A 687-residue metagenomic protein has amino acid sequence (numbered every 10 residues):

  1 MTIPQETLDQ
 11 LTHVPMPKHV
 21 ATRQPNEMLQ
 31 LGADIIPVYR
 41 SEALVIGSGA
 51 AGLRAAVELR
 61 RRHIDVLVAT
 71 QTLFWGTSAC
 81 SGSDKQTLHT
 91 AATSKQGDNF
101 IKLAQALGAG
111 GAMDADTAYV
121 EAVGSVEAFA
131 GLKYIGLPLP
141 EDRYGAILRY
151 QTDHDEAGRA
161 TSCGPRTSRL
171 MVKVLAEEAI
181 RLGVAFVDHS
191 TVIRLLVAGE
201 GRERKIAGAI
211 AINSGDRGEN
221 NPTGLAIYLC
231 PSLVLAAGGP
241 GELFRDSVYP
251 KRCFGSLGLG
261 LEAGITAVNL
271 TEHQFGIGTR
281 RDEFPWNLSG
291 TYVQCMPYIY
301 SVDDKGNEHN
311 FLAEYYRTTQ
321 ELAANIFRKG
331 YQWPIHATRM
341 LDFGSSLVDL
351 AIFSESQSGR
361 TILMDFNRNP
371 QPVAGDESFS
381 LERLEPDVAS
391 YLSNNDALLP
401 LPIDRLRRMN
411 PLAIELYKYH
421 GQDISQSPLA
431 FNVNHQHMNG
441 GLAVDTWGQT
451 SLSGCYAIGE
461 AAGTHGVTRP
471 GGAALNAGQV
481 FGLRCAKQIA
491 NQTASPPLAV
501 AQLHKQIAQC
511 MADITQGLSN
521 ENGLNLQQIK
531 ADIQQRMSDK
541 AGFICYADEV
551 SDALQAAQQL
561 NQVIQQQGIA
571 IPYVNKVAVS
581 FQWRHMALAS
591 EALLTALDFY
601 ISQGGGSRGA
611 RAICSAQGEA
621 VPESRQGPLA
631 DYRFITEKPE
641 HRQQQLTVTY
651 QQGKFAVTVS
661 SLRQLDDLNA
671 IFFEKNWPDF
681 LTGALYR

Functional and structural regions predicted by a protein language model:
M1-A43, R61, C163, R204: Extreme N-terminal leader/targeting segments of oxidoreductases
V20, A128-G224, A236, T279-T291 (+5 more regions): Conserved redox-cofactor binding core of oxidoreductases
V38-S41, N220-S232, S451: Core beta-strand elements of the Rossmann-like FAD/NAD(P) dinucleotide-binding domain in flavoenzyme oxidoreductases
S41-V68: N-terminal Rossmann-like FAD-binding beta1-loop-alpha1 element of flavoenzymes
R61-G82: Glycine-rich FAD pyrophosphate-binding loop
L229-N287, G472-Q488: Glycine-rich loop(s) and the adjacent beta-strand/alpha-helix scaffold that form part
T266-L412, Q488: An anion/pyrophosphate-binding glycine-rich loop and adjacent beta-alpha core in soluble alpha-beta enzymes
A494-V577: Long, amphipathic alpha-helical stalk/connector segments used for oligomerization, subunit docking, or mechanical
